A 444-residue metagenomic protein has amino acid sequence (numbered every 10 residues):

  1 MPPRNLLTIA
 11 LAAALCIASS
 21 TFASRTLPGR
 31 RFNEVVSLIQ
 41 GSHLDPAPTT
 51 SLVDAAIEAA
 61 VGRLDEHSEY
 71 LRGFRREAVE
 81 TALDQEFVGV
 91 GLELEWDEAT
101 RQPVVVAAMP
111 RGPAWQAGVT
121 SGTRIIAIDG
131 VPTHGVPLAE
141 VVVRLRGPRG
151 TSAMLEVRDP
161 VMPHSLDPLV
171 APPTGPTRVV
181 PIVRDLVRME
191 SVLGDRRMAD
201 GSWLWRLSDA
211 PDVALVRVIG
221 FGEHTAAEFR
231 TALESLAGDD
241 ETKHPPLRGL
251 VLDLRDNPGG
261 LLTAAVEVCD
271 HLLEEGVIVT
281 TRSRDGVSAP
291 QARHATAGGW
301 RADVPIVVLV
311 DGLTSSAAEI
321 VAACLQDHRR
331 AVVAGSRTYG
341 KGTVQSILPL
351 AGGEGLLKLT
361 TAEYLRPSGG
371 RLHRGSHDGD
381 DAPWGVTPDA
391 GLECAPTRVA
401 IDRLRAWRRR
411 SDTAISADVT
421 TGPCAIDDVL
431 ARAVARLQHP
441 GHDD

Functional and structural regions predicted by a protein language model:
M1-G249, D256-P258, T421-D444: Flexible, low-complexity junctional segments that flank or bridge functional domains
P2-N5, L15-S19, L193-D444: C-terminal "post-core" interaction segments
